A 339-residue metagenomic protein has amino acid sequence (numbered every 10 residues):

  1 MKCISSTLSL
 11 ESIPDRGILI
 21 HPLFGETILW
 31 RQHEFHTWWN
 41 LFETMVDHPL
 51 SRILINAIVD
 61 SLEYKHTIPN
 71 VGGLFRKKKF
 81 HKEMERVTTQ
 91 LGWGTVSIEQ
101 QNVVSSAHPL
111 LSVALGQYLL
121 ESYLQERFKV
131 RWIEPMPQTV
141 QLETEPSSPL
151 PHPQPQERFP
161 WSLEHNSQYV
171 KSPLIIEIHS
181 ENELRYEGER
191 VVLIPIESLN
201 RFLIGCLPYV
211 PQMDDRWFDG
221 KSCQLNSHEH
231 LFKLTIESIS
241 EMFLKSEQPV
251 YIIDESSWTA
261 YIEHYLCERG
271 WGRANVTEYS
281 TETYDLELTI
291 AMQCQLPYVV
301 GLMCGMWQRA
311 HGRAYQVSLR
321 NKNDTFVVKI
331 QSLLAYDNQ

Functional and structural regions predicted by a protein language model:
M1-L111, K129-E282, E287-C294, V327 (+1 more regions): N-terminal accessory segment detector
K82, Q117-Y118, H264-Y265, C304-G305: Intrinsically disordered, low-complexity segments enriched in polar/charged residues with Gly/Pro, especially when
S105-Y123, C304: Extended, Lys/Arg-enriched charged tracts that mediate electrostatic binding to polyanionic substrates
L115, P153, Y298-G301: A short, polar/proline- and glycine-enriched secondary-structure boundary/capping micro-motif
E121, R158-P160, C304-Q308: Generic alpha-helical propensity signal that fires on short helical segments and nearby coil/disordered stretches
E121-R127, C267-G272, Q308-A314: Short secondary-structure junctions
A291-Q339: C-terminal structured interaction module
